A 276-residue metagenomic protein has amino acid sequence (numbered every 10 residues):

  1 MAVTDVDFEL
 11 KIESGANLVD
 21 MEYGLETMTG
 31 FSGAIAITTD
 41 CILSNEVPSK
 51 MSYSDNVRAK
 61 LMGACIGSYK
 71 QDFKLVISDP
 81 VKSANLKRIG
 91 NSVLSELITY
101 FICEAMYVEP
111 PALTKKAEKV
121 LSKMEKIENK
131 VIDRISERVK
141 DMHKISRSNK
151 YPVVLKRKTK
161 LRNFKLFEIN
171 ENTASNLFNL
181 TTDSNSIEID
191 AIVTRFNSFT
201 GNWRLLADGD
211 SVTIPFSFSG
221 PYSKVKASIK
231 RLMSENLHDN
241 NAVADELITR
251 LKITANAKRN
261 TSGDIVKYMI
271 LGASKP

Functional and structural regions predicted by a protein language model:
A2-S186: Charged, alpha-helical interface segments at or near domain boundaries
N172-P276: C-terminal, beta-strand-rich globular interaction domains
